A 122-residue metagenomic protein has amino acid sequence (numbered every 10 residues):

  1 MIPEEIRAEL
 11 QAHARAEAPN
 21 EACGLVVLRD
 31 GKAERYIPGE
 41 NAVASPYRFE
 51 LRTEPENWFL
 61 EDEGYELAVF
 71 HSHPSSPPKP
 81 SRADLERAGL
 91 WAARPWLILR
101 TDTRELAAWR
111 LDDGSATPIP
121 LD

Functional and structural regions predicted by a protein language model:
M1-E66, S75-D122: Conserved beta-strand-loop surface patch within small alpha/beta domains used for substrate/adaptor or ligand engagement
